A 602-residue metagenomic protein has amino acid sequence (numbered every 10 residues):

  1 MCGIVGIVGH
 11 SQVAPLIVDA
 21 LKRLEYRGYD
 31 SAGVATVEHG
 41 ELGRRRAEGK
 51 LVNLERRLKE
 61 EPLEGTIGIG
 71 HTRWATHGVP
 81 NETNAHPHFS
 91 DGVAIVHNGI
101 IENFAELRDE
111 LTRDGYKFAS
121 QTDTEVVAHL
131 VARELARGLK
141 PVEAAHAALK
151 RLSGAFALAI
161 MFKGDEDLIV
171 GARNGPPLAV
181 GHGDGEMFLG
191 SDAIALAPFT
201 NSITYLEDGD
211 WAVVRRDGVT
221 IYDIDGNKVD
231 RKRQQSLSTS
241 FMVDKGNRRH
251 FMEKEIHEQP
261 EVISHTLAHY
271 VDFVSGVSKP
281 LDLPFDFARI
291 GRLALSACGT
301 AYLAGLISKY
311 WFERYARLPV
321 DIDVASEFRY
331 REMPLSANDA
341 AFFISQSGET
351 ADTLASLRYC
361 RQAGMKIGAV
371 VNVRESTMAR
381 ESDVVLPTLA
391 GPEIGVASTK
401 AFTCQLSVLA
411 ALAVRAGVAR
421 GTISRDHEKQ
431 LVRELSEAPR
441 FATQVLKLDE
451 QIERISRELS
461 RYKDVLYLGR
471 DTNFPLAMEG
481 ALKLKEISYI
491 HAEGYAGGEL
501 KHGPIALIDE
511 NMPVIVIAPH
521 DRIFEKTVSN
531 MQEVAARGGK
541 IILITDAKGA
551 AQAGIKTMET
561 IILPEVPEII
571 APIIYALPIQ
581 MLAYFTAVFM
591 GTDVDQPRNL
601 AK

Functional and structural regions predicted by a protein language model:
M1-K245, R249-H250, E258-R292, Y330 (+4 more regions): Conserved short alpha-helical segments that host acidic/polar catalytic motifs at enzyme active sites
T66-T83, Y270-F285, S308-I344, T350 (+1 more regions): Glycine-rich oxoanion-binding loops at beta->alpha junctions
P87, M161, V170-G171, I203-T204 (+13 more regions): Replace "in large, NTP-powered and nucleic-acid-processing enzymes" with "in large, NTP-powered factors and other
L152-E186, S460-E486, D521, V528: Acidic/histidine-rich
A179-T204, S326-R361, E499-E533, V566-Q580 (+1 more regions): Glycine-rich, anion-gripping cofactor-binding loops and their flanking helix/strand elements in enzyme active sites
G226, K540, A553, V566-K602: Generic C-terminus detector
Q259-I263, L267-A294, V384-P513, A587-K602: Active-site phosphate/pyrophosphate-binding segments
A288-E437, I517-I561, L582: Glycine-rich phosphate-binding loops that contact phosphosugars or nucleotide phosphates
